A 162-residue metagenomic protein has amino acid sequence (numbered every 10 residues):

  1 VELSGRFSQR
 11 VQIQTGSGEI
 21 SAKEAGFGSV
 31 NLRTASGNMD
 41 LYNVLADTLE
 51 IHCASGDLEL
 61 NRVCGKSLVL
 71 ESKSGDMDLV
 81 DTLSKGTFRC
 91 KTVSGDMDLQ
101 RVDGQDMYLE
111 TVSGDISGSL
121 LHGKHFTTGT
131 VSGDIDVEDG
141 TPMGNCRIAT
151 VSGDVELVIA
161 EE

Functional and structural regions predicted by a protein language model:
V1-E162: Intrinsically disordered, low-complexity terminal regions
